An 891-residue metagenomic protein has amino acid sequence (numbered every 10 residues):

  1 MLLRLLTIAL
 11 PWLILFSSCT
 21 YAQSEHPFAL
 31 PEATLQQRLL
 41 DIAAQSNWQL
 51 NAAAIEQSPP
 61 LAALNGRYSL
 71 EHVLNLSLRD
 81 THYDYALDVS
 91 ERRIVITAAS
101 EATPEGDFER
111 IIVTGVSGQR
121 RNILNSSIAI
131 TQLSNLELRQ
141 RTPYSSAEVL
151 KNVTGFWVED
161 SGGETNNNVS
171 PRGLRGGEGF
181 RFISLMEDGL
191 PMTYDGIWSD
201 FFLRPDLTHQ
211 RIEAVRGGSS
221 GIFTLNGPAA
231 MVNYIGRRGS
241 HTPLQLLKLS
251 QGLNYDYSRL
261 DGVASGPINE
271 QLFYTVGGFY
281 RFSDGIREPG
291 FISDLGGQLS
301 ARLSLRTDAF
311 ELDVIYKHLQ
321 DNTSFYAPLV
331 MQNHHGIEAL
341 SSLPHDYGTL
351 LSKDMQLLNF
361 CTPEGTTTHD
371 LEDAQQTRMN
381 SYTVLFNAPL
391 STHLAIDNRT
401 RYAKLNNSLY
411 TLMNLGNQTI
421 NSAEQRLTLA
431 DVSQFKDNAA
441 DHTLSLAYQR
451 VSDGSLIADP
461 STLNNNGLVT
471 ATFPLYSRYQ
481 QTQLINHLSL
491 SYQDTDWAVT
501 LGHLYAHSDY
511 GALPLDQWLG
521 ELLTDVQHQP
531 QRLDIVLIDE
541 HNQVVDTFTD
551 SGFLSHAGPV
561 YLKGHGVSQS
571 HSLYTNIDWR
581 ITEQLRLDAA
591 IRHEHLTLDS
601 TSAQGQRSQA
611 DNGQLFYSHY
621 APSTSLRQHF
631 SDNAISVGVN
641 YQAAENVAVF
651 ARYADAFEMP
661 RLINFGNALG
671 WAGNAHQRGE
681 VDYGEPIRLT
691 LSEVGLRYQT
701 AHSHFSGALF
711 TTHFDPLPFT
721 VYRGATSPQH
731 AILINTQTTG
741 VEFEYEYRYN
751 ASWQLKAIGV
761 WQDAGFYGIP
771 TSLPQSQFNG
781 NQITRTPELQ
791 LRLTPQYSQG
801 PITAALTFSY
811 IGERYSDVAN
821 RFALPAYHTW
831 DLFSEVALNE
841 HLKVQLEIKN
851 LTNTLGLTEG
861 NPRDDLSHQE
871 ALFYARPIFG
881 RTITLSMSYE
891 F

Functional and structural regions predicted by a protein language model:
L39, A43-S46, T97-R139: Short, acidic, small-residue-rich periplasmic hinge/interaction motif at the N-terminus of Gram-negative outer-membrane
I94-I96, S146-V149, N168-R172, M186 (+4 more regions): N-terminal periplasmic accessory domains that precede and gate Gram-negative outer-membrane beta-barrel machines
I94-T97, Q119, I130, A147-L190: Extracytoplasmic beta-strand/coil segments of soluble accessory domains associated with Gram-negative outer-membrane
I183, R211, G221, M231-P267 (+2 more regions): Short strand-turn segments of transmembrane beta-barrel domains in outer membranes, especially the first one or two
L190-R216: Short acidic/polar hinge/loop motifs at secondary-structure boundaries that mediate gating or recognition
S293-L295, S304-R306, E311-T383, S408-L475 (+2 more regions): Acidic/polar loop-and-plug regions of large Gram-negative outer-membrane beta-barrel proteins
Q481, D496-D546, D550, H556-H713 (+4 more regions): Structural signature of Gram-negative outer-membrane beta-barrels, strongest in the C-terminal barrel of TonB-dependent
T582-Q584, H702-T720, A731-A819, N839-H841 (+2 more regions): Gram-negative outer-membrane beta-barrel transporters
